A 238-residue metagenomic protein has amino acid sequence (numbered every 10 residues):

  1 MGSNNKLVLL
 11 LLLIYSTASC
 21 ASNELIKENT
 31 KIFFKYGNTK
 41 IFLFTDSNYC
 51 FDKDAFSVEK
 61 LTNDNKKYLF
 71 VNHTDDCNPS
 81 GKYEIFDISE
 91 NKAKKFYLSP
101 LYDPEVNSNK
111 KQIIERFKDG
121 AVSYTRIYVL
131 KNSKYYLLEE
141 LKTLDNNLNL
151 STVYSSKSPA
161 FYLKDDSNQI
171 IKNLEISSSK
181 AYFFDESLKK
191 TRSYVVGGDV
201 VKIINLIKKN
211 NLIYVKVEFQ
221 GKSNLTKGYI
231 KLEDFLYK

Functional and structural regions predicted by a protein language model:
Y15-A18: N-terminal signal peptide c-region/cleavage motif recognized by signal peptidases
C20-L61: Terminal domain-start segments
K53-V58, L98-S108, N146-T152: Repeated scaffold domains used in trafficking and secretory/extracellular systems, primarily beta-propellers
T62-H73, K111-R116: Acidic/hydrophobic-patterned starts of short beta strands in beta-sheet-rich repeat architectures
T74-N78, D119-V122, K208-N210: Short glycine/acidic-enriched loop and turn motifs that connect beta-strands
C77-E84, V122-V129: Structural motif
E139-Q169, K208, E218-K238: Boundary regions of SH3-family modules and the immediately adjacent low-complexity/disordered segments in eukaryotic
S156-N210, E218: Beta-loop motif signature
